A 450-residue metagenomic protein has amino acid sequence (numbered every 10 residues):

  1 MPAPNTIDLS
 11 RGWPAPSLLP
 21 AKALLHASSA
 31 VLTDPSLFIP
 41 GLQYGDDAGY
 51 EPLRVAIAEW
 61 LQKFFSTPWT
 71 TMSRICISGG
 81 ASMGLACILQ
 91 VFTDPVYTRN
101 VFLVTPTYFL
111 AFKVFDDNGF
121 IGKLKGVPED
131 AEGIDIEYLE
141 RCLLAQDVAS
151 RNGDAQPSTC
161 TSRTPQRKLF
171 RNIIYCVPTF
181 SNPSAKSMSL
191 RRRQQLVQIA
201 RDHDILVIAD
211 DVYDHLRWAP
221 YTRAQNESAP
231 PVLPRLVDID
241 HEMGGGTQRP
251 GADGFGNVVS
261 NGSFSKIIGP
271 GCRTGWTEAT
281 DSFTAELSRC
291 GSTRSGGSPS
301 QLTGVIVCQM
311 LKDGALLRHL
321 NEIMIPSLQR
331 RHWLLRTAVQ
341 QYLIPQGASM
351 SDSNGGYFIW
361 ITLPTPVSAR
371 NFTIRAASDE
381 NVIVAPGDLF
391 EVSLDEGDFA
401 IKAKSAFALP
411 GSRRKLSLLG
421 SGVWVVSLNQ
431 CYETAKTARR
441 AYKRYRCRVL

Functional and structural regions predicted by a protein language model:
M1-K63, S300, V382, D398-F399 (+1 more regions): N-terminal "arm"/small-domain region of PLP-dependent enzymes with the aminotransferase-like
G12-P16, S82-M83, T107-F109, T179-N182 (+10 more regions): Short, solvent-exposed loop/turn segments at secondary-structure junctions
D34, F38-D204, I208, D214-Q248 (+3 more regions): Conserved core of the PLP fold type I
A56, V114-D117, G122-K123, N152 (+3 more regions): Conserved core segment of the aminotransferase class I/II
D253-G254, S378-D379, S393-L450: PLP-dependent enzyme catalytic core of the Aspartate aminotransferase-like
F283-T284, S288, R294-G296, F358-F407: Conserved C-terminal alpha-helix-loop-beta "cap" of PLP-dependent enzymes that closes/shapes the active-site mouth
Q301, M324-R336, G347-L363: Conserved glycine-rich beta-strand-loop-beta hairpin in the small C-terminal domain of fold type I
